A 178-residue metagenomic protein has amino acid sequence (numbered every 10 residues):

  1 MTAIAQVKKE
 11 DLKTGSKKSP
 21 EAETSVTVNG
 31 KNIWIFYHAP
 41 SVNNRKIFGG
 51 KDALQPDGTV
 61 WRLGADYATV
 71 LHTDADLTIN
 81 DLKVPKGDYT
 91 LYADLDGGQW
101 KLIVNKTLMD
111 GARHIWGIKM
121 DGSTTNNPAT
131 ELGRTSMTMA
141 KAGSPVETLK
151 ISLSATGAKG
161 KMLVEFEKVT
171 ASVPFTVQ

Functional and structural regions predicted by a protein language model:
M1-A5: N-terminal export/membrane-targeting signals
Q6-P56, L108-Q178: Primarily secretory-pathway and cell-envelope proteins
W61-W116: Mid-length scaffold segments of soluble, non-membrane domains
